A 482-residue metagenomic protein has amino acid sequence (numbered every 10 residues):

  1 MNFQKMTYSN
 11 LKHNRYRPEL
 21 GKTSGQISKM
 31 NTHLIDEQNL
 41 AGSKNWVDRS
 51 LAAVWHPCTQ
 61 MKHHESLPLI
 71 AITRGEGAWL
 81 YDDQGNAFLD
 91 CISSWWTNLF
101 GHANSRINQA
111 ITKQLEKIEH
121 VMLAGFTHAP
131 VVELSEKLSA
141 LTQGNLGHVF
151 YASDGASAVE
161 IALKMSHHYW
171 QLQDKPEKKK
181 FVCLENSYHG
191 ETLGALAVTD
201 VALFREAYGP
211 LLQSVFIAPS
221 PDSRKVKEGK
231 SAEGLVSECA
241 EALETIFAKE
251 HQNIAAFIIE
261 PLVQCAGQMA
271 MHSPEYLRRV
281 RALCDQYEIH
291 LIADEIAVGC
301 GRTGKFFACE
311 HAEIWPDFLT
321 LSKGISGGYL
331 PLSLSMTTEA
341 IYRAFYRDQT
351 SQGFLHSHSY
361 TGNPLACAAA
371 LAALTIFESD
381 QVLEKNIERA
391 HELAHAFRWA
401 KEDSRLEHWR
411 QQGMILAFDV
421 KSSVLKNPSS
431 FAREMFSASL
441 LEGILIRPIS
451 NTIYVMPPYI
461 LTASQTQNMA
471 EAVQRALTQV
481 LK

Functional and structural regions predicted by a protein language model:
F3-Q4, L11: Short hydrophobic targeting helices and cationic amphipathic motifs that mediate membrane/organellar targeting
N10-H13, L371: Short, linear, compositionally biased motifs with a strong N-terminal bias
R15-R17: Basic polycationic patches enriched in arginine
I27, N31-K482: Conserved N-terminal phosphate-binding loop of PLP-dependent enzymes in the Aspartate aminotransferase
